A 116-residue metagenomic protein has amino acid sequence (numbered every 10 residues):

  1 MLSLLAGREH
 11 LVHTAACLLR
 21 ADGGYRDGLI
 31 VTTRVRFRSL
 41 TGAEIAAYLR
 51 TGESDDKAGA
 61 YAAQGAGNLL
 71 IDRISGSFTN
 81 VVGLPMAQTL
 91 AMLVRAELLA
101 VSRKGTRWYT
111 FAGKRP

Functional and structural regions predicted by a protein language model:
M1-P116: Anionic-ligand binding patches
